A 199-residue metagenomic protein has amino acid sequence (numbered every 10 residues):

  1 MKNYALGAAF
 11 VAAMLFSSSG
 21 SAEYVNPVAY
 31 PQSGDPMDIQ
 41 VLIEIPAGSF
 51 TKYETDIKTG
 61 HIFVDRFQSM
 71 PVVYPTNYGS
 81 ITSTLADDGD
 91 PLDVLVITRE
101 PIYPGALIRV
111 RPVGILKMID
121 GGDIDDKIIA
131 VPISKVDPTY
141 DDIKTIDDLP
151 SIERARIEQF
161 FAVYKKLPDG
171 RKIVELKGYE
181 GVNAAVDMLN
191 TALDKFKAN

Functional and structural regions predicted by a protein language model:
M1-A8: Bacterial N-terminal signal peptides that target proteins for export
V11-A12: Repetitive helical segments and hydrophobic/amphipathic motifs
S17-S19: N-terminal signal peptide c-region/cleavage motif recognized by signal peptidases
E23-N199: Hydrophobic N-terminal alpha-helices or hydrophobic patches in metabolic proteins across all domains of life
